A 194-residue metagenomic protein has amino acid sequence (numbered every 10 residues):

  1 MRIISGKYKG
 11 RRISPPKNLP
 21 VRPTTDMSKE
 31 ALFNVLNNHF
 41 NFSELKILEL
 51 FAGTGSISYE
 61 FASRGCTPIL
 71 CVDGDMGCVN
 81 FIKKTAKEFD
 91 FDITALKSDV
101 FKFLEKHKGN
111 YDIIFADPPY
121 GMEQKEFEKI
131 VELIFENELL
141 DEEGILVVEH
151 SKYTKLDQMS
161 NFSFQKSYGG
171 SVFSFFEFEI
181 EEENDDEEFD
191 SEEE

Functional and structural regions predicted by a protein language model:
M1-E194: Class I S-adenosyl-L-methionine-dependent methyltransferase catalytic core
